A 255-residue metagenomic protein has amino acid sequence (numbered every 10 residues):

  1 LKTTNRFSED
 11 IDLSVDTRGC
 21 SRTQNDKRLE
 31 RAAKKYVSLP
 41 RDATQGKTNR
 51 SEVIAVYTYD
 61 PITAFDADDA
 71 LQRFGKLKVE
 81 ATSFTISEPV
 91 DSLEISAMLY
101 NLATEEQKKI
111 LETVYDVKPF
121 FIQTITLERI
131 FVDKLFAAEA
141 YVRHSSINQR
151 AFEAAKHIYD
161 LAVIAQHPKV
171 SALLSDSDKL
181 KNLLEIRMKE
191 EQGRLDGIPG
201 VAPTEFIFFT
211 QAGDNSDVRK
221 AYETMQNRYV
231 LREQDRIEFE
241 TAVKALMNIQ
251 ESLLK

Functional and structural regions predicted by a protein language model:
K2-N5, D16-K255: Structured mid-to-C-terminal alpha-helical surface segments
